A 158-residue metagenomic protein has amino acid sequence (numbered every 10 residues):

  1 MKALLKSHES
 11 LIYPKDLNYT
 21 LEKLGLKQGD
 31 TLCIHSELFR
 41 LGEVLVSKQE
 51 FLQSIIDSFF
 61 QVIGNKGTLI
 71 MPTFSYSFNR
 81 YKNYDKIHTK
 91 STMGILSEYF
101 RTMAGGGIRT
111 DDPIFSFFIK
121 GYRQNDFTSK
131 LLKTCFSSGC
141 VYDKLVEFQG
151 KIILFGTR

Functional and structural regions predicted by a protein language model:
M1-R158: N-terminal and secondary-structure boundary signal
